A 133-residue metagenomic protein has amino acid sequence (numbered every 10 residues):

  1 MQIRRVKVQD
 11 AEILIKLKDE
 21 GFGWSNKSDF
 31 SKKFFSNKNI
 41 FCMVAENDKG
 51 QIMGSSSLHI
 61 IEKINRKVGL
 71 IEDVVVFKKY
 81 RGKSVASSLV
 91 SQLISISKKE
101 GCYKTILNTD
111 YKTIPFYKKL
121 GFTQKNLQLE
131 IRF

Functional and structural regions predicted by a protein language model:
M1-L14: A short beta-loop-alpha structural element at the N-terminal edge of CoA-dependent acyl/N-acetyltransferase catalytic
G23-M43, S57: Active-site rim helix/loop that mediates acceptor-substrate recognition in acyltransferases
V44, Q51-I60, L70, V75: Conserved beta-strand in the GNAT
I61-I71, R81, K125: A conserved beta-turn-beta hairpin within the catalytic core of GNAT-like acetyltransferases that forms part
V76, G82-S95: Conserved acetyl-CoA-binding loop-helix of GNAT-fold acetyltransferases
F77, D110: Residue-level recognition of the GNAT/N-acetyltransferase active site
S97-T109: Conserved GNAT acetyl-CoA-binding A-motif
K118-Q128: Conserved acetyl-CoA-binding loop of GNAT-fold acetyltransferases
